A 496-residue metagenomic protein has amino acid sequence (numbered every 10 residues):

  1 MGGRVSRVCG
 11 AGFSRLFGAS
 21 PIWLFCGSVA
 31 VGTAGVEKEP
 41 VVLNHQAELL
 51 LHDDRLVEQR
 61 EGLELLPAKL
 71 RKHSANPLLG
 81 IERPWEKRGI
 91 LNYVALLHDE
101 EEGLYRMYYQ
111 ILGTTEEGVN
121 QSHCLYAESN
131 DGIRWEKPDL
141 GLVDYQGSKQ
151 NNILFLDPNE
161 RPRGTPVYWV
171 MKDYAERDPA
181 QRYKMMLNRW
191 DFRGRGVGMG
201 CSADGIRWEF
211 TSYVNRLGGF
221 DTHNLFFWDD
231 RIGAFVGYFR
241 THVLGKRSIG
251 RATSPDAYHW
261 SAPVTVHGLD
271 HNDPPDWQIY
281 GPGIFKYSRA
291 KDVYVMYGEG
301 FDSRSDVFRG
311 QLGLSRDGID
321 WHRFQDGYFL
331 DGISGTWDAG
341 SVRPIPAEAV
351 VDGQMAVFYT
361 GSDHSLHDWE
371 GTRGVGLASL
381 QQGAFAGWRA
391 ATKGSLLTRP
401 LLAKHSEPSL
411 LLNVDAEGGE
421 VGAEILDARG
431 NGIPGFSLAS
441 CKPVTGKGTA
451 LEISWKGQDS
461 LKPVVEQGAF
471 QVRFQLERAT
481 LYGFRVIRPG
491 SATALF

Functional and structural regions predicted by a protein language model:
M1, V5, G12, L24 (+1 more regions): Carbohydrate-active catalytic/glycan-binding domains of CAZyme proteins, especially the secreted or lumenal ectodomains
V8-A11, A19: General helical structural elements
R15-S28: Bacterial N-terminal signal peptides
